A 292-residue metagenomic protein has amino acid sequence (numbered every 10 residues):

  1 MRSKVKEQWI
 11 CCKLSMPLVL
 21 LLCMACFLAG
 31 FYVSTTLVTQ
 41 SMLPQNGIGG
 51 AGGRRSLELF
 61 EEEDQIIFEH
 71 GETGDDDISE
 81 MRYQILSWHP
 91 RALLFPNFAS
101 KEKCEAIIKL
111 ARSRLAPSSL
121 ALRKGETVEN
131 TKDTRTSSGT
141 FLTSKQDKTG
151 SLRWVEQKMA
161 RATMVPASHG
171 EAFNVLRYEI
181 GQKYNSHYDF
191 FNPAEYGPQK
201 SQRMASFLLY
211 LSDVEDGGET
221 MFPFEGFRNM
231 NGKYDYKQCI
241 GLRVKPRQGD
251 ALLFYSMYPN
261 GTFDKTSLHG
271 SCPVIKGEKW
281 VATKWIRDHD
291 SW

Functional and structural regions predicted by a protein language model:
M1-W292: Fe(II)/2-oxoglutarate oxygenase catalytic core
